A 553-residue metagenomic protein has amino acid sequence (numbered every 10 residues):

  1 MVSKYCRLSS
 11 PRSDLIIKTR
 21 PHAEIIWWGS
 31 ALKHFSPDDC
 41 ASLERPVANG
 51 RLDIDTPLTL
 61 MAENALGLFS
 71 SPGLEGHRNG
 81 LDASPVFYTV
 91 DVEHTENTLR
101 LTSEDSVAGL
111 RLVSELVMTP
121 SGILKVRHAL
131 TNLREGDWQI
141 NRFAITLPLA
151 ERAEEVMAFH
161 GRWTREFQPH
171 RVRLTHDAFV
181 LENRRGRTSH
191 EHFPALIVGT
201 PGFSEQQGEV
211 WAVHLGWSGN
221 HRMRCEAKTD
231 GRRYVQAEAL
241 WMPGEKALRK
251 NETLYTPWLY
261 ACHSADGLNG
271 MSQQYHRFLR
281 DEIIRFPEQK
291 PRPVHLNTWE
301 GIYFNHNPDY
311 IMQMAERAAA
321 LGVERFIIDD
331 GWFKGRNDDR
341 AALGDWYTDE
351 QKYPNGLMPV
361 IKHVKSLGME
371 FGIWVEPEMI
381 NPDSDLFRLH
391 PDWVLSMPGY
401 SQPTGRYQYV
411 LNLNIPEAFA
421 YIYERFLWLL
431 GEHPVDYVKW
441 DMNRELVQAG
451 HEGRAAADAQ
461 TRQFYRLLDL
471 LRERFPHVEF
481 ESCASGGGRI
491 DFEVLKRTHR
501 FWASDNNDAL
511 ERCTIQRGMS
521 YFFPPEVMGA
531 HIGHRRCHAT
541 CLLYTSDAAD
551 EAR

Functional and structural regions predicted by a protein language model:
M1-K4, R233-A247: Short acidic, Pro/Gly- and aromatic-enriched capping/linker segments at domain boundaries
K4-I16, A23-E226, M242: Polysaccharide-binding surfaces and accessory modules of carbohydrate-active proteins
R12, H128, N251, V364 (+1 more regions): Conserved, mostly hydrophobic/aromatic
A65-G73, H77-G80, G208, A212 (+5 more regions): Glycine-rich, aromatic-flanked loop segments that form ligand/cofactor-binding clefts across common enzyme folds
F87, K246-A265: Short Pro-Gly-centered flexible turn/kink motifs
Q289-Y421, Y437: Aromatic-lined carbohydrate-binding/catalytic grooves of carbohydrate-active enzymes
P398-C537: Active-site neighborhood of glycoside hydrolase catalytic domains
Y544-R553: Single conserved hydrophobic/aromatic residue that forms the stacking wall/gate of nucleotide- or nucleobase-binding
